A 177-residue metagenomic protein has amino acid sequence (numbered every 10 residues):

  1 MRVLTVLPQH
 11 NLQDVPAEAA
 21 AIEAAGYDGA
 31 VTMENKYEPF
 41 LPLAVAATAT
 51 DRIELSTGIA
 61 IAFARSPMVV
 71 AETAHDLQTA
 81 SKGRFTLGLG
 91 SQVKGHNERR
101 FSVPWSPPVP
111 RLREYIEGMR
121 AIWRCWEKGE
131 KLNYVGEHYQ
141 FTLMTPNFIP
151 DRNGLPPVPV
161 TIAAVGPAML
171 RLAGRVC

Functional and structural regions predicted by a protein language model:
M1-T57, F63, V158: N-terminal beta1-alpha1-beta2 module of alpha/beta enzyme domains
H10, A64-M68, P107: Residue-level signal for the nucleotide or nucleotide-sugar donor/cofactor binding architecture
Q13-P16, M68, P110-R113: Residues in well-ordered alpha-helical elements
D14, L41, S66, H96-E98 (+1 more regions): Generic domain-boundary/flexible-linker signal
A17, L41, M68-E72, R175: Generic recognition of short, well-ordered alpha-helical segments
K36-Y37, I59-M68, S91-G95: Acidic, glycine-rich active-site loops and adjacent beta-strand->loop/helix elements that engage anionic groups
A71-V176: Internal, glycine-rich beta/alpha segment that forms the wall or movable "lid" of small-molecule/cofactor binding
